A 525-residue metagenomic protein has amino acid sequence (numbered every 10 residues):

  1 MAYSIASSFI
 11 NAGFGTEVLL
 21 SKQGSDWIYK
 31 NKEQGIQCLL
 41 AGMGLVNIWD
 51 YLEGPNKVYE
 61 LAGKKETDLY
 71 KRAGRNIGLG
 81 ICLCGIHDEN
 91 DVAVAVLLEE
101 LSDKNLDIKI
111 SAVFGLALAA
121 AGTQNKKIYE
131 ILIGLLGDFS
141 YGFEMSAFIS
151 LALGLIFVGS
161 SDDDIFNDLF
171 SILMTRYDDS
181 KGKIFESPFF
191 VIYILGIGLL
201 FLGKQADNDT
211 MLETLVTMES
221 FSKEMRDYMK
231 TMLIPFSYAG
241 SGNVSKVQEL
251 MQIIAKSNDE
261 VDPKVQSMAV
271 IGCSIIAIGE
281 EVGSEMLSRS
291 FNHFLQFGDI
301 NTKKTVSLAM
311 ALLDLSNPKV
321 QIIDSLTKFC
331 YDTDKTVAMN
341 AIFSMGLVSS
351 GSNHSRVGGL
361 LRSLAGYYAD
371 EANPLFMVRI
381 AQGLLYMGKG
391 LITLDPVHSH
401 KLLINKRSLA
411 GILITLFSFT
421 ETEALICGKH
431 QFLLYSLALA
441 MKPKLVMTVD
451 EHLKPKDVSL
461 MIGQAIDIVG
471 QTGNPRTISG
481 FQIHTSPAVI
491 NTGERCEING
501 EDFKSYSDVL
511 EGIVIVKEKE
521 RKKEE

Functional and structural regions predicted by a protein language model:
M1-K71, C82-L106, G122-E525: Long internal repeat-built scaffold domains in very large eukaryotic proteins
A112: Classical protein tyrosine phosphatase
L116: Substrate/cofactor-recognition hotspot
